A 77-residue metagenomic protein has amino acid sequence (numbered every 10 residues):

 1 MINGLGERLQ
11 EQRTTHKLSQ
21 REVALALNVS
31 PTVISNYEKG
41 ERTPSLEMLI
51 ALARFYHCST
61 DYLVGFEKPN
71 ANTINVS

Functional and structural regions predicted by a protein language model:
M1-T15: A short, Lys/Arg-rich alpha-helix, primarily the initiator
E7, E11, L25, N36 (+1 more regions): DNA-binding alpha-helical recognition surfaces that contact promoter or target DNA
R8, S19, S45-M48, S59: Residues that mark the N-terminal boundary/hinge immediately upstream of a DNA-recognition element
T14, N28, K39-E41, K68: Residue-level detection of the helix-turn-helix DNA-binding "recognition helix"
K17-N36, A51: Short alpha-helical DNA-recognition segment
N28, E47-Y62: DNA major-groove recognition helix of helix-turn-helix/homeodomain DNA-binding modules
E38, M48, V64-E67: DNA major-groove recognition helix of helix-turn-helix
V64-S77: Short, charged recognition helix plus adjacent turn of helix-turn-helix-like nucleic-acid-binding domains
